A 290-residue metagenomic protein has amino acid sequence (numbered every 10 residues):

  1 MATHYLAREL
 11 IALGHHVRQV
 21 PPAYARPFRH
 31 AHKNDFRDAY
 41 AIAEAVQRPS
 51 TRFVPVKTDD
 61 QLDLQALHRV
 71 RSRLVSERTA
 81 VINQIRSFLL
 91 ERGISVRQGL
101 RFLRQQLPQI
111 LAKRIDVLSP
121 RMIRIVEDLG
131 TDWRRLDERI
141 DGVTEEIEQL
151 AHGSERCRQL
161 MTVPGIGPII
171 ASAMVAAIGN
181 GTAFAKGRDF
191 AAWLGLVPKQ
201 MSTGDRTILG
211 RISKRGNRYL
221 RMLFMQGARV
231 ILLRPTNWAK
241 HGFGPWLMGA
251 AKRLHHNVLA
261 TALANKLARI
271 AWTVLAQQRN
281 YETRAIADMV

Functional and structural regions predicted by a protein language model:
A2-A7: Short, well-ordered alpha-helical microsegments
I11, V17-A66, Q106-A112, G204-R215 (+2 more regions): Short alpha-helix plus adjacent loop in nuclease-associated cores
F28, N34, Q159-T162, P168-H256: Phosphate-backbone recognition surface of nucleic-acid-processing proteins
A43-Q47, H68-R71, V75-R78, I82 (+5 more regions): Short, amphipathic alpha-helical segments that act as regulatory/interfacial helices in nucleotide-processing proteins
P49-R52, V81, I140-V143, G179-A183 (+2 more regions): Short helix-capping/linker segments at secondary-structure and domain boundaries
R69-Q159, D288: Glycine-rich, often acidic, oxyanion-interacting loops/wings at catalytic, nucleic-acid, or phospho-protein interfaces
D205, P245-V290: Low-complexity, acidic/Ser/Thr- and charged residue-rich accessory regions of DNA metabolism proteins
